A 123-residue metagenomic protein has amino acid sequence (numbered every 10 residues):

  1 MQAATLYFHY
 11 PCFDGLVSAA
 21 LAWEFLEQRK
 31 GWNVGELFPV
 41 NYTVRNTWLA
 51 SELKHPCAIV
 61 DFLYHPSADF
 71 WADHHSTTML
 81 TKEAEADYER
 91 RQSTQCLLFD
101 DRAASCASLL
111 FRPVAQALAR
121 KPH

Functional and structural regions predicted by a protein language model:
M1-H123: Replace "Mg2+/Mn2+-dependent" with "divalent metal-dependent
